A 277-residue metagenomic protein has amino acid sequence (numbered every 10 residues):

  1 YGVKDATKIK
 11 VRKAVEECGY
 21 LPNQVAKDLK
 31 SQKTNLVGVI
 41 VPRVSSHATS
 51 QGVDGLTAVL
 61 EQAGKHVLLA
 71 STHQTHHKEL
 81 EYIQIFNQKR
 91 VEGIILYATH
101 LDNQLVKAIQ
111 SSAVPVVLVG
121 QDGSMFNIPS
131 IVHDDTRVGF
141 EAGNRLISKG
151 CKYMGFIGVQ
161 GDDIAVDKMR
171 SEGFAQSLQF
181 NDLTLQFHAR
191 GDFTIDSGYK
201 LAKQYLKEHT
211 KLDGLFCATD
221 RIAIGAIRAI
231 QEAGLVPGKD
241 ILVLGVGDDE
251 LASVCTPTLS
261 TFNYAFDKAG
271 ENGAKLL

Functional and structural regions predicted by a protein language model:
Y1-N35: N-terminal helix-turn-helix DNA-binding module of bacterial transcription factors
A6, V41-Q51, L69-K78, I131-E141 (+4 more regions): Hinge/beta->alpha junction and helix N-cap segments in small-molecule ligand-binding domains
P22, S31-S45, A63-K65: Interdomain hinge and pocket-entrance segments immediately C-terminal to HTH DNA-binding domains
E61-K107: Central regulatory/effector-binding core of bacterial HTH transcription factors
Q74, L96-E141, R221, G247-L259: Flexible loop/hinge segments that line or gate small-molecule binding clefts
R90-A98, G155-G158, A189, H209-T219 (+1 more regions): Periplasmic-binding protein-like
Y153, T184-Q186, V236-L242: Short acidic capping loops at alpha-helix termini that bridge into adjacent secondary structure
K203, E208-L277: Flexible loop/turn connectors
